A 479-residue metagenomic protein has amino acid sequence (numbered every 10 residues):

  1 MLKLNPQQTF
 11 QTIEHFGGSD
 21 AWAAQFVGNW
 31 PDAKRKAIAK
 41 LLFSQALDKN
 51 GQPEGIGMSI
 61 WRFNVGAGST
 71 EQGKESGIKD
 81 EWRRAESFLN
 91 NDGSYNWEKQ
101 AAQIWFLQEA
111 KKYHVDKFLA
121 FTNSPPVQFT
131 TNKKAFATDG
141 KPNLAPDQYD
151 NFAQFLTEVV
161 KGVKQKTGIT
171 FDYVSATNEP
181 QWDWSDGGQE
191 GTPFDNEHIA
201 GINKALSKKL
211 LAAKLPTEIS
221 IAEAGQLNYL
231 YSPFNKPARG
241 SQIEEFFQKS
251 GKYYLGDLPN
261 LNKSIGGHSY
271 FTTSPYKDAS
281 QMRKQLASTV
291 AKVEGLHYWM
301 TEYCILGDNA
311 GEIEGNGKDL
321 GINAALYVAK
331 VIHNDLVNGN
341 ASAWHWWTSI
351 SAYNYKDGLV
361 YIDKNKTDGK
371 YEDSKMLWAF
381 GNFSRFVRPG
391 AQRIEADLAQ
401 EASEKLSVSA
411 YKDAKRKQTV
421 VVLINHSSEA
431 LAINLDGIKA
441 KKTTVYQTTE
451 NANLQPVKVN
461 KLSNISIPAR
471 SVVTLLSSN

Functional and structural regions predicted by a protein language model:
K3-F171, E190-A200, K204, K208: N-terminal catalytic cores of secreted or lumenal carbohydrate-active enzymes
E14-D20, S59-V65, S69, K117-F121 (+6 more regions): Structural recognition of the beta-strand scaffold that forms the well-ordered cores of secreted hydrolase catalytic
T70-K74, P126-A137, P180-D186, N228-Y231 (+2 more regions): Short acidic/His/Gly/Ser-rich catalytic and metal-binding motifs that mark active-site loops of diverse hydrolases
K161, G188-V331: Noncatalytic carbohydrate-binding groove/subsite architecture in carbohydrate-active enzymes
H297-R385, I394-A399: Aromatic/acidic polysaccharide-binding cleft in carbohydrate-active enzymes
A399-K441, R470: Carbohydrate-binding surface patches
G437-N453: Solvent-exposed beta-hairpin/edge-strand motifs
K458-N479: C-terminal beta-strand-rich structural cap/linker in extracellular carbohydrate-active enzymes
